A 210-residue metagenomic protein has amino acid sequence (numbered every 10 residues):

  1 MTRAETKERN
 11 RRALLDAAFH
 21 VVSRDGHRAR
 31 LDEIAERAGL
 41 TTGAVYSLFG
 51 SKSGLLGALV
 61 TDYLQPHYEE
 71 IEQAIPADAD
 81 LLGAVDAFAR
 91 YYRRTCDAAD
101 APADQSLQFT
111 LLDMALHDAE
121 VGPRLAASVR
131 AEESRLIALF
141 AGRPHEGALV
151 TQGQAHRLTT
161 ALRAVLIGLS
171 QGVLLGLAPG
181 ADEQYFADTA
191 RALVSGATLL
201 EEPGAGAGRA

Functional and structural regions predicted by a protein language model:
R3, G122-A126, R130, H145-A210: Hydrophobic/aromatic-rich alpha-helical bundle segments in the mid-to-C-terminal region
R9, A13, A17-D62: Helix-turn-helix
N10, K52, L59, Y63-H67 (+4 more regions): Hydrophobic/aromatic residues within well-ordered alpha-helical segments
A17-R24, E70-A74, L107, L111 (+1 more regions): Solvent-exposed, amphipathic alpha-helical segments
S23-H27, E72, P76-A79, D97 (+4 more regions): Short, flexible helix-adjacent loops and helix caps
G26, G50-G54, A58, P76-A79 (+3 more regions): Residues in soluble alpha-helical coiled-coils and helical-bundle/repeat scaffolds
A58, E72-Q105, T151, A155-L162 (+1 more regions): Hydrophobic alpha-helical connector segments
A99-A126: Amphipathic alpha-helical segments used for helix-helix packing
